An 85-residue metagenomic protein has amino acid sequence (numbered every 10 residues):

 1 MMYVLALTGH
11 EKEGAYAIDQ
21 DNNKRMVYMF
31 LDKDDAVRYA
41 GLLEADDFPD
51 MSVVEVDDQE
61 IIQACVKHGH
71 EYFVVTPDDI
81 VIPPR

Functional and structural regions predicted by a protein language model:
M1-R85: Conserved NAD+-utilizing ADP-ribose enzyme module
